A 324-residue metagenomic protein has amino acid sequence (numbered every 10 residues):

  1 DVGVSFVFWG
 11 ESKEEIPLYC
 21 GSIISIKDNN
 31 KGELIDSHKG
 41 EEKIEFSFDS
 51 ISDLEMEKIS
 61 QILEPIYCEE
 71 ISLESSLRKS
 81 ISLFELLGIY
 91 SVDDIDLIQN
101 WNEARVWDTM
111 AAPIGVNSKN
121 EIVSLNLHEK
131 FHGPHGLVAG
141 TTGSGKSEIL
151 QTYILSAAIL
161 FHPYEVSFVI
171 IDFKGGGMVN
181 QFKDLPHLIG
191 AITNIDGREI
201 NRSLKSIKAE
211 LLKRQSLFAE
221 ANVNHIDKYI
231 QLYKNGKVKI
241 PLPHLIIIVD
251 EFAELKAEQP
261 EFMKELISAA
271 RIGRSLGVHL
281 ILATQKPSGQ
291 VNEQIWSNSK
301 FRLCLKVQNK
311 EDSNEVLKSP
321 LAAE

Functional and structural regions predicted by a protein language model:
D1-L63, I95-I230, K234-E324: P-loop NTPase catalytic phosphate-binding loop
I66, I71-I81: Extended, compositionally biased alpha-helical segments that mediate assembly or anchoring
K79-L97, V106-W107: Catalytic cores of nucleotide-enabled group-transfer and carboxylate-activating enzymes in metabolic and assembly-line
